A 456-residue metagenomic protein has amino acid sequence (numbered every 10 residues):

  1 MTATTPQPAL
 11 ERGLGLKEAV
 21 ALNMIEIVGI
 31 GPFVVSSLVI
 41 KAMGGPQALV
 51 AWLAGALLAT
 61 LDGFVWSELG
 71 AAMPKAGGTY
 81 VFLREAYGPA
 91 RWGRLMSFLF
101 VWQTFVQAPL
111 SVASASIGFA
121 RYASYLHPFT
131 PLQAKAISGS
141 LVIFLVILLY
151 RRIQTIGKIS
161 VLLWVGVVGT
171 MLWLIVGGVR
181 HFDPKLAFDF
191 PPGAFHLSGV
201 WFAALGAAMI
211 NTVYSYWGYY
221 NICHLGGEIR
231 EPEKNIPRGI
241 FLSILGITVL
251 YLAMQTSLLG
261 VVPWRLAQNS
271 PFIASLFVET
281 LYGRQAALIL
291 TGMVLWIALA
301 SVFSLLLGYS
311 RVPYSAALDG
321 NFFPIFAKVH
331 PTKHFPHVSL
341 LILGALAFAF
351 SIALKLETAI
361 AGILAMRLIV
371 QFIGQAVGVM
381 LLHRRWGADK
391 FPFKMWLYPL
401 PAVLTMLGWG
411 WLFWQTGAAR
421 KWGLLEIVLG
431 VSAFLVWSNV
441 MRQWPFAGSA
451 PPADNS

Functional and structural regions predicted by a protein language model:
M1-P46, T60, F64, R91 (+5 more regions): Membrane-interface "cap" regions at the ends of multi-pass membrane proteins
T5-L10, L49, L132-Q133, L162-T291: Helix-loop-helix junctions that connect adjacent transmembrane segments in multi-pass membrane transporters
G13-N23, L49-V50, L57, P89-V106 (+6 more regions): Select transmembrane alpha-helical segments in multipass membrane proteins
A51, T60-V142, I147-Y150, V294-S315 (+1 more regions): Hydrophobic transmembrane alpha-helices that form the core helical bundles of multi-pass secondary transporters
Y80-W92, A115-S138, T170, C223-E233 (+4 more regions): Helix-loop-helix connectors at the membrane interface of multi-pass transporters/channels
V81-P89, Y125-F129, A194-F195, G239-L306 (+1 more regions): TM-loop-TM module centered on a large, flexible mid-protein loop between adjacent transmembrane helices in multi-pass
A123, Q133-P184, W217, I240-I244 (+3 more regions): Membrane-interface loop-to-helix entry segments
V176, M366-L368, M395-S456: A generic transmembrane alpha-helix motif of multi-pass inner-membrane proteins
